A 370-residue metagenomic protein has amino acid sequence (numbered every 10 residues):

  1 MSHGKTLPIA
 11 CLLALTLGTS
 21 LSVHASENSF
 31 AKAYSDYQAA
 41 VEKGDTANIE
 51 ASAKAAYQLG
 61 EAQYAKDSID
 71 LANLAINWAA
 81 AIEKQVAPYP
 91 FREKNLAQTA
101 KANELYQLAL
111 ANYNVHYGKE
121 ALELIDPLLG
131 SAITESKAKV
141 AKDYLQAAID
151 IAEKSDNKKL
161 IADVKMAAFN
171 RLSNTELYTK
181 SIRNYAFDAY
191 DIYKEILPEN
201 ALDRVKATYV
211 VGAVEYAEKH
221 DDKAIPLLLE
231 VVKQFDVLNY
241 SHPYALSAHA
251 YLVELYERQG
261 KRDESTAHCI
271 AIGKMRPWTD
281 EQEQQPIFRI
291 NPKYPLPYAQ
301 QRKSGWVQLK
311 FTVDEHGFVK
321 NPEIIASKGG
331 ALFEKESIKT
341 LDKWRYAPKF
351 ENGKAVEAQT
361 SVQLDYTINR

Functional and structural regions predicted by a protein language model:
V23-N73, N77, V86-A87: N-terminal leader/linker segments that initiate helical-solenoid repeat arrays
A40, A75, I82, L128 (+7 more regions): Residue at a conserved register position within TPR or TPR-like alpha-solenoid repeats
I49, A102, A141, S181-I182 (+3 more regions): Single-residue signature of alpha-solenoid repeat helices
Y57-E61, Q107-V115, I149-E153, F187-E195 (+2 more regions): Amphipathic alpha-helical segments of tetratricopeptide repeats
Y64-A72, Y117-I125, S155-A162, L197-R204 (+1 more regions): Helix N-cap/loop-to-helix boundary motif
K159, V210, D221, V232-V237 (+5 more regions): Conserved "boundary/linchpin" sites in short secondary-structure elements
R276-K310, K335-R370: Short proline/glycine- and basic residue-enriched helix-capping loop/turn segments at helix->loop/beta transitions
